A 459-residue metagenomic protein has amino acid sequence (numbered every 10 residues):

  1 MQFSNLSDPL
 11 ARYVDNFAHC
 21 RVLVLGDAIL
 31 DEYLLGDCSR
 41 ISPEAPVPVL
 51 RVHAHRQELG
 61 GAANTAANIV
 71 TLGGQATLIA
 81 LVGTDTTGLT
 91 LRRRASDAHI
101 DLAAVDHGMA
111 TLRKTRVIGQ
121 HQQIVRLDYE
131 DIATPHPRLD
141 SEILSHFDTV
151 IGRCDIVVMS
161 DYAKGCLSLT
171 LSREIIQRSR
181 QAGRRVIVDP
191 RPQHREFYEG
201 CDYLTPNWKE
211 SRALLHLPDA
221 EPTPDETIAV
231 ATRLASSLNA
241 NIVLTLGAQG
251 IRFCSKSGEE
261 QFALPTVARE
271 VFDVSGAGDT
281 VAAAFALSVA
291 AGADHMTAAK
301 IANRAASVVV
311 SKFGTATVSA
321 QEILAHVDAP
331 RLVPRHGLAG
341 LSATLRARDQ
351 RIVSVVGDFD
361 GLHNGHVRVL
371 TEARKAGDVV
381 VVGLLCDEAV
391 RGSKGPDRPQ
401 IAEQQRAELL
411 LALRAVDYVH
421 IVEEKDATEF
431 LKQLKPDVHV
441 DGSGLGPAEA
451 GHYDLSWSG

Functional and structural regions predicted by a protein language model:
Q2-F3, D8, T297, V308-R351: Charged C-terminal helix
F3-Y13, C20, P43, V47-R113: Substrate-binding N-lobe of the ribokinase-like
L25, L50-L59, G165-C166, S354-H366: Short, glycine-rich nucleotide/cofactor-binding loops
A103-M109, R116-I151: Conserved phosphate-binding/catalytic loop of the ribokinase/pfkB sugar-kinase fold
I151-C166: Short acidic, glycine-rich surface-loop motifs adjacent to enzyme active sites
K164-Q261: Conserved phosphate/ATP/ADP-binding segment of small-molecule kinases
S237, L244, V267-H326: Conserved post-catalytic alpha-helical subdomain immediately downstream of the catalytic base and nucleotide-binding
V327-G459: Nucleotidyltransferase catalytic core that binds NTPs
